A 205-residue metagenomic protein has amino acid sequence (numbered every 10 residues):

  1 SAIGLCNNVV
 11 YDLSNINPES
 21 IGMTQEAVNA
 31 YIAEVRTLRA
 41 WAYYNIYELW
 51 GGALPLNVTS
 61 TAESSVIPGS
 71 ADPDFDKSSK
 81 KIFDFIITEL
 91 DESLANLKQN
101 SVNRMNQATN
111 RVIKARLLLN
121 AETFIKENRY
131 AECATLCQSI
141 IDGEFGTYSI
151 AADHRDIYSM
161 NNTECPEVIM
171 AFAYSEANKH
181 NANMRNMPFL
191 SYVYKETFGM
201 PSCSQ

Functional and structural regions predicted by a protein language model:
S1, F83, I87-E92, R104-Q205: An aromatic- and glycine-enriched ligand-binding surface/loop that stacks and positions planar moieties
S1-W50, P73-I82, L90-V102: Conserved, well-structured interaction surfaces
V9-V10, I16, V28, V35 (+7 more regions): Extended aliphatic helical segments
Y11-S20, T59-E63, L118-A121, I141-G143: Short regulatory "switch" loops immediately downstream of catalytic or recognition motifs within protein catalytic
I21, G52-K80, D84, F124-A131: Short coil/linker segments at helix-helix boundaries
A33, G51-G52, V193, G199: Glycine-centered flexibility sites
N45, L49-G52, L56-T59, N96 (+3 more regions): Alpha-solenoid helical repeat scaffolds
V58-T61, Q99-S101, F172-S175: A broadly tuned preference for mixed-charge, low-complexity surface segments
